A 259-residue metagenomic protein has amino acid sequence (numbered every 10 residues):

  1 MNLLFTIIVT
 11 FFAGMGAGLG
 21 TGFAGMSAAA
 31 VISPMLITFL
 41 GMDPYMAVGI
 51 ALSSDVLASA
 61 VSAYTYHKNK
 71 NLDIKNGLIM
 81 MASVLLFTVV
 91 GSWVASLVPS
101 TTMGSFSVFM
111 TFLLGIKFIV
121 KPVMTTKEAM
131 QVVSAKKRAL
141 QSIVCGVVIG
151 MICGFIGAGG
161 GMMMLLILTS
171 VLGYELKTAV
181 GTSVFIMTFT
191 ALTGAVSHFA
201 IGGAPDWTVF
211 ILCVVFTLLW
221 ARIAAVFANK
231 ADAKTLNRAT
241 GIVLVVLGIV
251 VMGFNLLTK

Functional and structural regions predicted by a protein language model:
M1-L19, S33-F39, P44, T65-M151 (+2 more regions): Juxtamembrane transmembrane-helix boundary motif
G18, V48-V56, V180-A191, L244: Transmembrane helix-bundle signature of multi-pass membrane transporters/permeases
F23-I32, G157-I167: Transmembrane helix boundary and interhelical junction motifs in multipass membrane proteins
M26, V56-L57: Hydrophobic alpha-helical transmembrane bundles that constitute the permease/transmembrane domains of multi-pass
M42-I50, K75-N76, G173-V184: Membrane-interface alpha-helices at helix entry/exit sites of multi-pass transporters
S54, T182-H198, T208-A221: A small-residue-rich subset of transmembrane alpha-helices
T126-K127, A158-M163, Y174-T178: Short, structured loop/turn "capping" segments at alpha-beta junctions
